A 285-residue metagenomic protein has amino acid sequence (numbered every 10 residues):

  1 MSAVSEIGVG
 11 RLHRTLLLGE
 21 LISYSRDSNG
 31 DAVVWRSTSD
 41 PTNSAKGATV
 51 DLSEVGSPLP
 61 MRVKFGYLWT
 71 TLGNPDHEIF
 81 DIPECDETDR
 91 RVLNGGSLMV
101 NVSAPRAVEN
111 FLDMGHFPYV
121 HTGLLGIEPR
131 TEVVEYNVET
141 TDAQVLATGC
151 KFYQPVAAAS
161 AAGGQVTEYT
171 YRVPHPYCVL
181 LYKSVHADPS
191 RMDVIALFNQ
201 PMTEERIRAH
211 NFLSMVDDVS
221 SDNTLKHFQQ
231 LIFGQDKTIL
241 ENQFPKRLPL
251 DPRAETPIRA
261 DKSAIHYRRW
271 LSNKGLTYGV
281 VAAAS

Functional and structural regions predicted by a protein language model:
S2-V92: Rieske [2Fe-2S] iron-sulfur-binding domain
L17, D76-S285: C-terminal catalytic domain of Rieske-type non-heme iron oxygenases
